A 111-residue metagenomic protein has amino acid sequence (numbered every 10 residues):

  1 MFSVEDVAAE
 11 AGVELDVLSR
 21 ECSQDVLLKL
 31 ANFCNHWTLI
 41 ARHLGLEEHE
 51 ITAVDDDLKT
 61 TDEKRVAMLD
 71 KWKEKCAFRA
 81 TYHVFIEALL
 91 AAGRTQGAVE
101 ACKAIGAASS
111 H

Functional and structural regions predicted by a protein language model:
M1-E5: Eukaryotic interaction-scaffold segments
D6-K29, H36-H111: Alpha-helical death-domain superfamily interaction modules
